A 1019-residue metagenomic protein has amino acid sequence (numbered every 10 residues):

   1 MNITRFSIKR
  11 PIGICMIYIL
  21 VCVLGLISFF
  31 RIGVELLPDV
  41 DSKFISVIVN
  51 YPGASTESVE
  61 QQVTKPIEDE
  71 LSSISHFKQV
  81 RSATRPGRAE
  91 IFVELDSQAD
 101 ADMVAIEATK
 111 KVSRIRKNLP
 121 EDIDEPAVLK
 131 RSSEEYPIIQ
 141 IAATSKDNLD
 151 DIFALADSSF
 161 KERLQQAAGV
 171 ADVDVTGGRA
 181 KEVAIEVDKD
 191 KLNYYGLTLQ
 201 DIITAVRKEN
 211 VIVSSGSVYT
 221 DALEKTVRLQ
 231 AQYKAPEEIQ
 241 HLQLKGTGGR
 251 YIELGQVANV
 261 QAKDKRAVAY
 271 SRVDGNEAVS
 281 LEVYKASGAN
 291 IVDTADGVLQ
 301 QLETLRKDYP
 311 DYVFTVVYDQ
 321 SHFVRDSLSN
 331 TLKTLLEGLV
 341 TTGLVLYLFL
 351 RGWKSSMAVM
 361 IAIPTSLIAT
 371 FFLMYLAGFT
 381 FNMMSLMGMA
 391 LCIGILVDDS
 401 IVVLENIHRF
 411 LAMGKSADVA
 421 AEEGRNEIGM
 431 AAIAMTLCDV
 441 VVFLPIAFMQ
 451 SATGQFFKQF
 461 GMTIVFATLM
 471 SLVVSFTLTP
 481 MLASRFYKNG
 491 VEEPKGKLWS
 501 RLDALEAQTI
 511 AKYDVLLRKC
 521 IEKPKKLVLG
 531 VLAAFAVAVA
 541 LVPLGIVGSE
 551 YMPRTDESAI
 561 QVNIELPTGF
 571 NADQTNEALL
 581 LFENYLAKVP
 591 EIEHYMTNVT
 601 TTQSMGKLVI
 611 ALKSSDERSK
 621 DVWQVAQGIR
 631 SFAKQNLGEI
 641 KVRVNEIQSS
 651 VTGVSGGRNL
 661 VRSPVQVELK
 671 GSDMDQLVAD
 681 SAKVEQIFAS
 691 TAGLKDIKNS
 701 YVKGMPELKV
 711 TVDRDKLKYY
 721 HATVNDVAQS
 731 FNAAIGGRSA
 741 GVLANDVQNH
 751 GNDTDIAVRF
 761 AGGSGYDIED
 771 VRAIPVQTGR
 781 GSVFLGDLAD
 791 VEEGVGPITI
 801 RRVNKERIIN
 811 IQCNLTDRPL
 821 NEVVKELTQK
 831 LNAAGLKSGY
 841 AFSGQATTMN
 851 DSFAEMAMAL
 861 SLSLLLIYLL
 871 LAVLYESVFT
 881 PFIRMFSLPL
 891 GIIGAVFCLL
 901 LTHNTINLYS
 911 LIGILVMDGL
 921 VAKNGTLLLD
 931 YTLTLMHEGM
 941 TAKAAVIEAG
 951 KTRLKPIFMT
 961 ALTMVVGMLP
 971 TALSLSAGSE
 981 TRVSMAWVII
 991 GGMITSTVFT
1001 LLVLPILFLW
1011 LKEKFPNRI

Functional and structural regions predicted by a protein language model:
M1-V34, I428, L498-Y551: Signature of alpha-helical transmembrane segments and their immediate interfacial
F6, L37, I48, E90 (+12 more regions): Extracytoplasmic/periplasmic membrane-proximal domains and adjacent transmembrane bundles of envelope biogenesis
L24-F30, E35, V340-R409, F466 (+5 more regions): Hydrophobic transmembrane alpha-helices and their membrane-interface caps in long multi-pass transport proteins
G33-V49, T84, R131-P137, T176 (+4 more regions): Membrane-proximal juxtamembrane linkers immediately C-terminal to transmembrane helices
V47, L164, F460, M985-A986: Structured binding elements
S58-K130, D190-V211, Q232, D573-V661 (+2 more regions): Solvent-exposed, membrane-proximal periplasmic/extracellular interface segments of envelope transport and secretion
V317, V324, L328, L404 (+4 more regions): Helix-loop junctions and hydrophobic alpha-helical segments within the transmembrane domains of large membrane
I393-I407, G429-F448, Q455-W499, L608 (+6 more regions): Transmembrane alpha-helices and their membrane-interface boundaries in multi-pass membrane transporters and channels
